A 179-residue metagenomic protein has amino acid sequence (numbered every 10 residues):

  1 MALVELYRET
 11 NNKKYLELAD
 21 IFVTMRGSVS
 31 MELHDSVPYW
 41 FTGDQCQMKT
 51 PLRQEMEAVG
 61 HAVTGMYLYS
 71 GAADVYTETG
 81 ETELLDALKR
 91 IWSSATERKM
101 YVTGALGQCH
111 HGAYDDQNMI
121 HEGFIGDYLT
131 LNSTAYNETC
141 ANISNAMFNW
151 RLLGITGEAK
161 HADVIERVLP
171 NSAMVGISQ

Functional and structural regions predicted by a protein language model:
M1-Q179: Glycan-recognition and catalytic cores of secretory/periplasmic carbohydrate-active enzymes
